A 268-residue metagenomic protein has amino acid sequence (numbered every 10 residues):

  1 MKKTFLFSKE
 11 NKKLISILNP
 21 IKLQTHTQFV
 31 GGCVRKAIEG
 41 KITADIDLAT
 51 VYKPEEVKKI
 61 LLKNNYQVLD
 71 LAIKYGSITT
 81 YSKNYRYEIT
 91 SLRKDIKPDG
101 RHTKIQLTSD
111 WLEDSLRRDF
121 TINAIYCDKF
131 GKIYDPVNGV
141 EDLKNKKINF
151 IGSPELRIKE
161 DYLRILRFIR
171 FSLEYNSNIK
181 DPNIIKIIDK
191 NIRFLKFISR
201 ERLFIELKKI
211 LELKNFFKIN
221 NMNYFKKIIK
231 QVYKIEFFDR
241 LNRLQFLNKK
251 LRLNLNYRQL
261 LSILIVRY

Functional and structural regions predicted by a protein language model:
M1-Y268: Catalytic cores of the polymerase beta-like nucleotidyltransferase superfamily and closely associated nucleotide
